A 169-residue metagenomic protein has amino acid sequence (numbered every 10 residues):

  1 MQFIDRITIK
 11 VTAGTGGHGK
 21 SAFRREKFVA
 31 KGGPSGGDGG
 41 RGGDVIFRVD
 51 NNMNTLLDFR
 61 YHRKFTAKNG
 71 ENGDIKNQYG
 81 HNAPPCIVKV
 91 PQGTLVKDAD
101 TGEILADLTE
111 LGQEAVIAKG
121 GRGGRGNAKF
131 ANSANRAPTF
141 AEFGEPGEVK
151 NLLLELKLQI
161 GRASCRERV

Functional and structural regions predicted by a protein language model:
M1-R162: Conserved P-loop NTPase architecture
A163-V169: Conserved small/polar residues in nucleotide/adenosyl-binding loops
